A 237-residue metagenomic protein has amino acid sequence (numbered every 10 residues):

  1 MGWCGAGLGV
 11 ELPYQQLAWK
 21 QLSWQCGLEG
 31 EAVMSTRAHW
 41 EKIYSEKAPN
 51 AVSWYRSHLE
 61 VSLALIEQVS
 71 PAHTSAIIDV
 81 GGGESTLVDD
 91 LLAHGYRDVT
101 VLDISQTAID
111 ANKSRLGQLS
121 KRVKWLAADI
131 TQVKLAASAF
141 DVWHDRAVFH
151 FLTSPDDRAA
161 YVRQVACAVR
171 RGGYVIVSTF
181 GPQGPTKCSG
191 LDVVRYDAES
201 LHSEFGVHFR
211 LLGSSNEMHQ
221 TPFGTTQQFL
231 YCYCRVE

Functional and structural regions predicted by a protein language model:
G9-V10, Q68: Compositionally biased, intrinsically disordered/low-complexity regions enriched for serine, proline and threonine
V33-S138, L152-A168, Y174-E237: Class I (Rossmann-like) S-adenosyl-L-methionine-dependent methyltransferase catalytic domain, capturing the SAM-binding
H144: A conserved beta-strand element that flanks and buttresses the S-adenosyl-L-methionine
A147-F151: Short catalytic micro-motifs in class I SAM-dependent methyltransferases
